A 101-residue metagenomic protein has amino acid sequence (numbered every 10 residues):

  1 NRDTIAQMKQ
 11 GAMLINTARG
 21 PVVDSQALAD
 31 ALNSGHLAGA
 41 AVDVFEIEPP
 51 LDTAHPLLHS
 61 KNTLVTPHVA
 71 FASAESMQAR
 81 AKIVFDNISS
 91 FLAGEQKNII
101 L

Functional and structural regions predicted by a protein language model:
R2, G11-L101: Rossmann-like dinucleotide-binding domain for NAD(H)/NADP(H)
I5: Short alpha-helical donor nucleotide-sugar binding micro-motif in glycosyltransferases
